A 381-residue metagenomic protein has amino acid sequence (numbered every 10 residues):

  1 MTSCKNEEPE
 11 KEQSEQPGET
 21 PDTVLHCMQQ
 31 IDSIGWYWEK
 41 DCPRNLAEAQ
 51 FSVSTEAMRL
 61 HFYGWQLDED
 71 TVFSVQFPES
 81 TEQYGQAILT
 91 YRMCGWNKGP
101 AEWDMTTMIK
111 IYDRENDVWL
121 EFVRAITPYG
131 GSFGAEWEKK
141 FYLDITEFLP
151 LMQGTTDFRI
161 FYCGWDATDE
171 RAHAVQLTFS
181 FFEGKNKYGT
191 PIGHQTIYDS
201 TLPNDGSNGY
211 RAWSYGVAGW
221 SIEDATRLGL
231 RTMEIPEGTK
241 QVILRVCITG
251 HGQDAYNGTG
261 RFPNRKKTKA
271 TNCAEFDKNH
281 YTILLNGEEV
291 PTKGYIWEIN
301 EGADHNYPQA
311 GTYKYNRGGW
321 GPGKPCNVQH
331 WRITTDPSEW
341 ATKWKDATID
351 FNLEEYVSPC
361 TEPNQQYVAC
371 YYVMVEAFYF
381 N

Functional and structural regions predicted by a protein language model:
T2-S3: C-terminal motif of bacterial Sec signal peptides marking the signal peptidase cleavage site
N6: Short, conserved catalytic or interaction motifs in soluble domains
E12-N381: Extracellular/secretory-pathway and virion-surface proteins
